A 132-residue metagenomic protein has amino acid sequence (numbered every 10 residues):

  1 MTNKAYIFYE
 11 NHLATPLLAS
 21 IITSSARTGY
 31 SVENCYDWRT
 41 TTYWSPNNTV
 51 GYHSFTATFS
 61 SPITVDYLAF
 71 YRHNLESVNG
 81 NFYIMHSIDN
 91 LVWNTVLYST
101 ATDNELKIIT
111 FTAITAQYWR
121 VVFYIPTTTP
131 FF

Functional and structural regions predicted by a protein language model:
M1-S60, N74-E76: Disordered, acidic Ser/Thr/Pro-rich linker "stalks" and the adjacent N-terminal cap of the next globular domain
S54-P62, T95-F132: Beta-sandwich interaction modules
V65: Extracellular, beta-strand-rich glycan-interacting domains
R72-G80, T127-T128: Extended, low-complexity, turn-rich repeat/linker tracts enriched in Gly/Pro/Ser/Thr and Asp/Glu that occur
F82-I84: Short beta-strand elements bearing conserved aromatic residues within extracellular beta-rich modules
